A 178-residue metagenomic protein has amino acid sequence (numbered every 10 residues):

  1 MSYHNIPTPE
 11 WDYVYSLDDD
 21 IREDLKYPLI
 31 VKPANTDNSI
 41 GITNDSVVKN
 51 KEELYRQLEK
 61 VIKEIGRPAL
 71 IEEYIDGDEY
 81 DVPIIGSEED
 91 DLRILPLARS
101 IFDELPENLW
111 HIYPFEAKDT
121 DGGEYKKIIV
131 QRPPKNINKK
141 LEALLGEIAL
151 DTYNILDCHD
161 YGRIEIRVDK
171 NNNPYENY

Functional and structural regions predicted by a protein language model:
M1-L70, I75-E79, E88-E89, G146: Active-site nucleotide/adenylate-binding loops and adjacent lid/helix of ATP-dependent enzymes
S2-I6, K135-Y178: ATP-dependent carboxylate activation and anion-phosphoryl transfer catalytic cores that bind Mg-ATP to form
N5-V14, E89-D103, Y161-I166: Short charge-dense sequence patches
E23, L109-H111, A149, D157: A general marker of short, structured functional hotspots
Y27, Y74, Y113-F115, Y153 (+1 more regions): Aromatic side chains
K51-E147, K170-Y175: Phosphate-binding site of ATP-dependent enzymes
